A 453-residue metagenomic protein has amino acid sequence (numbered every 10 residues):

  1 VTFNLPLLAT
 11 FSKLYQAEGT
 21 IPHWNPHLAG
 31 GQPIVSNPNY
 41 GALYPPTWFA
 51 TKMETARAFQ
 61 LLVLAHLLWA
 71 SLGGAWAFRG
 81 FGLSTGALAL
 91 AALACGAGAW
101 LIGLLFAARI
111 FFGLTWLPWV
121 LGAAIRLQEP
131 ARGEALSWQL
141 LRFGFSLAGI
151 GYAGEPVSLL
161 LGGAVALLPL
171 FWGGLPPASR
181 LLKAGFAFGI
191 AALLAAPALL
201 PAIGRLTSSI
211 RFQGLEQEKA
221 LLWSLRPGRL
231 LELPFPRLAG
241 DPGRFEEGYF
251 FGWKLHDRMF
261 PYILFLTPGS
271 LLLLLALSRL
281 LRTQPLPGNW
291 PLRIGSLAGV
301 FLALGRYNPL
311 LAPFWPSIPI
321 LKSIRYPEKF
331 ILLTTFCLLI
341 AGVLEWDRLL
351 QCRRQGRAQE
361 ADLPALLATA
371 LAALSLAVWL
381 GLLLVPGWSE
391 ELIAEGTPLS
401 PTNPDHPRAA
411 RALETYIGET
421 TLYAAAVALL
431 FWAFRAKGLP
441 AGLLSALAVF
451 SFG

Functional and structural regions predicted by a protein language model:
V1-E18, P22-P26, H66-I102, A123 (+2 more regions): Carboxylate/His-rich catalytic cores and anion/metal-binding grooves
V1-F81, G86-W116, R229-I263: Active-site lumenal/periplasmic loops and adjacent helix-entry segments of GT-C-fold, multi-pass membrane
T2-Q16, T20, F188-R279, P319 (+3 more regions): Periplasmic/ER-lumenal interhelical loops and adjacent helix-loop junctions in multi-pass membrane proteins
N37-L43, R57-L72, Y262-L277, T334-V343 (+1 more regions): Hydrophobic alpha-helical transmembrane segments
Y44-T47, S71, C95-A99, R142-A148 (+4 more regions): Hydrophobic, membrane-inserted alpha-helices
W69-F81, T85-G174, K183-A202, F450-F452: Membrane-embedded helix bundles of polyisoprenyl
A107-T115, L127-A131, L136-A148, S158 (+5 more regions): Contiguous transmembrane helix-bundle modules in multi-pass membrane proteins
R244-F301, A426-L444: Long hydrophobic segments that form regular secondary structure
